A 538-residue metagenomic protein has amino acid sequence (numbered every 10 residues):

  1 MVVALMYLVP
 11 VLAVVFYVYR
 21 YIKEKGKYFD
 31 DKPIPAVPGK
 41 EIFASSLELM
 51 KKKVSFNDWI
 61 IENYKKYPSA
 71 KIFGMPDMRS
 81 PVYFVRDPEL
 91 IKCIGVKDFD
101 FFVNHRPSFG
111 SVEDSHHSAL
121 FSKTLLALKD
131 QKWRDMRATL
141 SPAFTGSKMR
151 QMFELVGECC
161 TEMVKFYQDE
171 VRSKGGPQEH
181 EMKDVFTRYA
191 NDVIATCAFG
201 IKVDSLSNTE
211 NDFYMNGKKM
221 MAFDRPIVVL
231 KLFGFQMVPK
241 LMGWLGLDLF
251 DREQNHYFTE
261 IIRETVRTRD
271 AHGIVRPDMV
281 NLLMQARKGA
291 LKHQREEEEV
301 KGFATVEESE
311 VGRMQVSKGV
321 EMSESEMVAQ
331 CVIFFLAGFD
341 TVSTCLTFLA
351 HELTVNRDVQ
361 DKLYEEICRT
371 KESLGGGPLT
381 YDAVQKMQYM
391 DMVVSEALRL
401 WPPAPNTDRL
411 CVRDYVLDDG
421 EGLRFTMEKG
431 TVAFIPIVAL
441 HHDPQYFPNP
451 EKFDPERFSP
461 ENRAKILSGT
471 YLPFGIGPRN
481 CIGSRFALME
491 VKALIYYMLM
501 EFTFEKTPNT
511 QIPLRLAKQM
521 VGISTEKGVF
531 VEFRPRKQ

Functional and structural regions predicted by a protein language model:
V2-A4, G522-Q538: C-terminal helix/juxtamembrane-tail motif
V2-H117, K129-Q131, D135, G157-E162 (+5 more regions): N-terminal membrane-proximal hinge/A-helix region immediately C-terminal to the signal-anchor transmembrane segment
Y28, V103-H117, Q151-L346, K518: Cytochrome P450 heme-thiolate monooxygenase catalytic core
K32, F84-R86, K92-I94, I201-D204 (+3 more regions): Classical protein tyrosine phosphatase
L47-S69, E260, E264, G377-E421 (+2 more regions): Conserved cytochrome P450 K-helix E-x-x-R motif and the immediately C-terminal K′/meander segment
F121-T124, P142, V332, A337 (+4 more regions): Cytochrome P450 heme-thiolate "Cys pocket" and heme-binding signature region
R357-Q360, F486-G522: Cytochrome P450 heme-binding "Cys pocket" and the immediately downstream C-terminal segment
I435-N462: Conserved cytochrome P450 K-helix/beta-meander segment immediately N-terminal to the heme-binding cysteine loop
